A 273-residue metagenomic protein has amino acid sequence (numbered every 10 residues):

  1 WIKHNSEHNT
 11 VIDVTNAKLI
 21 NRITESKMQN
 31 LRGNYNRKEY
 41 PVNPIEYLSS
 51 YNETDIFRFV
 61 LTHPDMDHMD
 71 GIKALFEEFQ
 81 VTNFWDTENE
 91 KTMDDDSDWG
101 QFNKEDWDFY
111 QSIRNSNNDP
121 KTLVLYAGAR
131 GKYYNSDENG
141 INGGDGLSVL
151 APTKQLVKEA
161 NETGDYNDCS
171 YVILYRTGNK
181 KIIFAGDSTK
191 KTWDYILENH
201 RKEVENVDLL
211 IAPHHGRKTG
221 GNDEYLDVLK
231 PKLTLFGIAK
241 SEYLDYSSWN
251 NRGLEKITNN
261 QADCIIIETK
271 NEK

Functional and structural regions predicted by a protein language model:
W1-D55, K121-N206, D263-K273: Core dinuclear metal-dependent hydrolase active-site scaffold
T15-A17, D65, E90, S188-K191 (+2 more regions): Catalytic metal-binding/acid-base residues of hydrolase active sites
Y40-P44, H68-G71, F102-Y110, T192 (+1 more regions): Stable alpha-helical elements in mature extracytoplasmic
I56-D67, L210-G216: Metallo-beta-lactamase
F57, T82, D208, K232: Conserved acidic residues
I72-A74, I196-L197, D223-Y225, S247-W249: Short amphipathic alpha-helical segments
F76-Q80, R201-N206, Y225-K230, N250-N251: Short, conserved loop/helix-junction motifs that constitute active-site signature segments in enzyme catalytic cores
N83, E88-T153, E159-N167, L233-K273: Binuclear metal-ion centers of metallo-dependent hydrolases, dominated by the metallo-beta-lactamase
